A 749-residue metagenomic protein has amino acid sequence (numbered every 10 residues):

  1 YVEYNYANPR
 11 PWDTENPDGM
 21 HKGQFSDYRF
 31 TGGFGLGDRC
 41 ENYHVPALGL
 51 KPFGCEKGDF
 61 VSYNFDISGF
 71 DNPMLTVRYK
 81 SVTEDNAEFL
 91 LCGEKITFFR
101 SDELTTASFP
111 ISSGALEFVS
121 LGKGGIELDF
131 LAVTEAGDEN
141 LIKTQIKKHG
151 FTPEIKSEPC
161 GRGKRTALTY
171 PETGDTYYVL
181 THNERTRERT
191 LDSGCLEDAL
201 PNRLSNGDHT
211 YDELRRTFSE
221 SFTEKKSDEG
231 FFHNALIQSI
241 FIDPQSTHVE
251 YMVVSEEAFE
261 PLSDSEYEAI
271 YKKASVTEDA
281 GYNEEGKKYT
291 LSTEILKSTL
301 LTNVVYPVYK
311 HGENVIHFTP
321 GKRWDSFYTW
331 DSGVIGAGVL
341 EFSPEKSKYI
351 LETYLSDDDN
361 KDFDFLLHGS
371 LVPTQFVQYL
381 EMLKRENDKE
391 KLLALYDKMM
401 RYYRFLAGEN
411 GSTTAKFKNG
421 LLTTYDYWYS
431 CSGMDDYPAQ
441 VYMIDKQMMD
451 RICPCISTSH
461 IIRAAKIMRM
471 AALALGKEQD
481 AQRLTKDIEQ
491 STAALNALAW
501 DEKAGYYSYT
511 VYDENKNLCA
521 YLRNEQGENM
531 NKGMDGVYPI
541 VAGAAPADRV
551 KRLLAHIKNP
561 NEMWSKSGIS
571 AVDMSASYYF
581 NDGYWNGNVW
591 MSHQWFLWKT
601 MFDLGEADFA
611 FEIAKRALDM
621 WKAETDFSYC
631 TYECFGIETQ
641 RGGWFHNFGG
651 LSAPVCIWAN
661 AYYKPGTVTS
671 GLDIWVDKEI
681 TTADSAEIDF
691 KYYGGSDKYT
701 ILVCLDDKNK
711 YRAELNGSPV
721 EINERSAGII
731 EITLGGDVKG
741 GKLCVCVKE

Functional and structural regions predicted by a protein language model:
Y1-S68, T134-E154, V676: Glycan-recognition and processing domains
N8, T134-D325, E390-K391, M400-Y403 (+5 more regions): Acidic/polar, glycine-enriched structural segments that form the non-catalytic walls/loops of the carbohydrate-binding
E117-G125: Short beta-strand-plus-loop segments that form exposed binding edges in beta-rich domains
N234-P261, K361-S370, A407-K486, E502 (+6 more regions): The feature captures the catalytic groove of carbohydrate-active enzymes
D279-L393, M400, C453, K466 (+3 more regions): Substrate-binding groove/exosite segments of carbohydrate-active enzymes
E284-V304, E386-C455, R483-Q490, N496-S508 (+3 more regions): Active-site acid/base region of carbohydrate-active enzymes
Q375-E386, L392-L395, Y507-Y512, N517-H556 (+1 more regions): C-terminal capping/lid segments that line or modulate ligand- or cofactor-binding pockets
E724-E749: C-terminal beta-strand-rich structural cap/linker in extracellular carbohydrate-active enzymes
